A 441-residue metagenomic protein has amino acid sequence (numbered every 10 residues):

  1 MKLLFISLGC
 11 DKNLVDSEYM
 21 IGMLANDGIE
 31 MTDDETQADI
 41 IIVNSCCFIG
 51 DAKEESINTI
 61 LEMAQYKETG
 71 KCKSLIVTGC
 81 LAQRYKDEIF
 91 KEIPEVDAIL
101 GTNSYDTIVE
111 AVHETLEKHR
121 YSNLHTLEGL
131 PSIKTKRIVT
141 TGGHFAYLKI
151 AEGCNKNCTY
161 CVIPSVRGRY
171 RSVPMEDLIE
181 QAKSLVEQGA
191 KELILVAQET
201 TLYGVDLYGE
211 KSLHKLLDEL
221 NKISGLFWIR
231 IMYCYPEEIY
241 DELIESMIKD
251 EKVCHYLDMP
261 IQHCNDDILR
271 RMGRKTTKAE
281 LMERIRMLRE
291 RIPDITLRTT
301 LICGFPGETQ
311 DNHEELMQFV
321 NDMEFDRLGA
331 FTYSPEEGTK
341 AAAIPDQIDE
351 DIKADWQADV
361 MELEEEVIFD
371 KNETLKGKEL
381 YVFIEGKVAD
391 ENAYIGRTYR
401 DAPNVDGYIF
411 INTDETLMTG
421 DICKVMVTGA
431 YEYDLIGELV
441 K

Functional and structural regions predicted by a protein language model:
M1-Y203, E242, L257, A279-E290 (+5 more regions): Proteins enriched for Cys/Gly/acidic motifs involved in redox and nucleic-acid/cofactor modification
L3, I40-I41, A146, L193 (+7 more regions): Conserved beta-strand core positions
I6, V196-Q198, M232-C234, P260-Q262 (+6 more regions): Generic beta-strand/beta-sheet core signal
C10, G204-G225, R271-K275, Y333-E366: Radical SAM enzyme [4Fe-4S]-AdoMet core and its adjacent flexible, acidic and glycine-rich loops/tails across
L75-V77, R84, I89, E187-H313: Conserved SAM/AdoMet-binding glycine-rich loop
I93-P94, L116-K118, K211-L213, M247-K249 (+2 more regions): Short, hinge-like loop/turn segments at secondary-structure boundaries
C158, L178, L195, I231 (+7 more regions): Conserved, mostly hydrophobic/aromatic
A343-K441: Terminal RNA-binding accessory module
